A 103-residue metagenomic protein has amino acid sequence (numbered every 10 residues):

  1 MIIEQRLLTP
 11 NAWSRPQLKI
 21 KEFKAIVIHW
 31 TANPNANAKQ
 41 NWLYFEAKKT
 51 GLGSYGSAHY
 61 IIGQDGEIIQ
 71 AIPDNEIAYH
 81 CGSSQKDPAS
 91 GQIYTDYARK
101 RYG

Functional and structural regions predicted by a protein language model:
I2-G103: Active-site-adjacent loop/helix surface patches within enzyme catalytic domains that shape the substrate-binding cleft
